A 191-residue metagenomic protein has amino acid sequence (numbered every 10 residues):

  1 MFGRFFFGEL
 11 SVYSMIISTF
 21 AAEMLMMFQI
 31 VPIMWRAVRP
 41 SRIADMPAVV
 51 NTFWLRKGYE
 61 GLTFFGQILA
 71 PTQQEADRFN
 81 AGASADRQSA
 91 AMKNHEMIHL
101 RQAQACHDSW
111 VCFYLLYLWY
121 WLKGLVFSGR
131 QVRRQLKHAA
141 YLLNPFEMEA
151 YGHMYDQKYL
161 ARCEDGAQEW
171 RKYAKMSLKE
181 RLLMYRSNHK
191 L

Functional and structural regions predicted by a protein language model:
G3-R4, R87: N-terminal leader/targeting segments
R4-R39, K57-Y59, T63, V111-L191: Metalloprotease/metallohydrolase-associated module, dominated by Zn2+-dependent proteases
I43-L55: Short, flexible, basic/aromatic active-site loop/helix in glycosyltransferases
L55, Q74-A76, I98, H107: Short, solvent-exposed loop/turn segments at secondary-structure junctions
G58-G61, I68-N94, Y141-L142: Short pre-active-site segment immediately N-terminal to the catalytic Zn-binding motif
T72, R101-Q102, M154: Activation segment
E96-L116: Catalytic Zn2+-binding segment of zinc metalloproteases
